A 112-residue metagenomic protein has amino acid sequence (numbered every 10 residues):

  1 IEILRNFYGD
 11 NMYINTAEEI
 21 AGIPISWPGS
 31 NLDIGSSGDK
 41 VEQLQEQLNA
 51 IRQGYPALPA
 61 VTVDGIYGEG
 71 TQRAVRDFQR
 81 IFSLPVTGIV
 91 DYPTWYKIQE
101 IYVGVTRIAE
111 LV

Functional and structural regions predicted by a protein language model:
I1, R5, V41-Q45, Q72 (+1 more regions): Extracytoplasmic/secreted envelope proteins and their assembly/folding machinery, especially bacterial periplasmic
F7-G65, G104-V112: Acidic, Ser/Thr/Pro/Gly-enriched interdomain connector segments
M12, T94-I98: Generic detector of short, aliphatic-rich beta-strand segments that form the cores of beta-sheets in diverse domain
V75-F78: Conserved hydrophobic/aromatic packing and binding residues within compact polymer-binding modules
R80-F82: Phosphopantetheinylated carrier protein domains
V86-I89, K97-V112: Terminal recognition/anchoring or ligand-binding modules at protein termini
